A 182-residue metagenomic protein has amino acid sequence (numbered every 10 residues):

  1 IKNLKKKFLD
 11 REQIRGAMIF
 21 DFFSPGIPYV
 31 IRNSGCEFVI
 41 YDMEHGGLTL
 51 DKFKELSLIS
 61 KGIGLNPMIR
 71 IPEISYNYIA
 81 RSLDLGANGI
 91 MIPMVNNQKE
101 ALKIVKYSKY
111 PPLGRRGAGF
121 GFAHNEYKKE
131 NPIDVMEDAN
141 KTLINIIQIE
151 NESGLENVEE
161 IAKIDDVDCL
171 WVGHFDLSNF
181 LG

Functional and structural regions predicted by a protein language model:
I1-G182: Expand to "…catalyze enediolate/carbanion chemistry for C-C bond making/breaking, isomerization, decarboxylation
